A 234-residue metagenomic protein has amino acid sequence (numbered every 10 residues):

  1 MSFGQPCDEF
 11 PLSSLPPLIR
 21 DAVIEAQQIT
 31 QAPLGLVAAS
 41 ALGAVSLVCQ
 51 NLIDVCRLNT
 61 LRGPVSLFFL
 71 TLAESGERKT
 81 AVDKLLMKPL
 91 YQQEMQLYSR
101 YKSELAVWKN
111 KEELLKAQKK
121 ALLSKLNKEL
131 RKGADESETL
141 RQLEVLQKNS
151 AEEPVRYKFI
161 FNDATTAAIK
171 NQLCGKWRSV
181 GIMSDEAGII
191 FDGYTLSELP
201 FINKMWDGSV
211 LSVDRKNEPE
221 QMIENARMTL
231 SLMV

Functional and structural regions predicted by a protein language model:
M1-V234: Phosphate-handling catalytic cores of nucleic-acid transaction enzymes
